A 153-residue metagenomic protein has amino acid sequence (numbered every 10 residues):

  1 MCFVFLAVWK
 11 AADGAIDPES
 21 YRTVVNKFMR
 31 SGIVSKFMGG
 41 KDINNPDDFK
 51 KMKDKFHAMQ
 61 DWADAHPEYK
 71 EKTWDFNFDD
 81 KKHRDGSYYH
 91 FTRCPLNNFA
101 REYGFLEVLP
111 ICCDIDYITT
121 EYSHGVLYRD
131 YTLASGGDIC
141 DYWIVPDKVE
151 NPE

Functional and structural regions predicted by a protein language model:
C2-E102: Amphipathic interaction/junction segments at domain boundaries or subunit interfaces
V34-M38, I115, P146-D147, E153: Alpha-helix boundary/capping detector
G39-K41, L106-V108, C140, V145-D147: Short, charged/polar low-complexity linear motifs in solvent-exposed/disordered segments
I43-P46, E107-V108, C112-C113, P152-E153: Repeat-unit-sized solenoid/scaffold elements
D75-S135: Short, hydrophobic/π-rich interface segment
H124-V126, D130-I139, W143-E153: Activation/maturation switch segments at domain boundaries
